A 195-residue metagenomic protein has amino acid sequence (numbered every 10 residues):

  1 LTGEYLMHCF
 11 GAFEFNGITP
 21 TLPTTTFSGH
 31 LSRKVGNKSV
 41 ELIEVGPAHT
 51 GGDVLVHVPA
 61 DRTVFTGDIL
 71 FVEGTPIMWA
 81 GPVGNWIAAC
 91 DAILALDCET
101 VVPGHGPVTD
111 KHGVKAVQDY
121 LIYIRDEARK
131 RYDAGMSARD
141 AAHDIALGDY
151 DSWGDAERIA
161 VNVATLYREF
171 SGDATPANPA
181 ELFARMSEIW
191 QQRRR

Functional and structural regions predicted by a protein language model:
L1-V45, A60, C90, D97: Metallo-beta-lactamase
G3, M7, V83, I87-C90 (+5 more regions): Extracytoplasmic/secreted envelope proteins and their assembly/folding machinery, especially bacterial periplasmic
G11-T19, P23, V102-G106, I159-N178: Short flexible/disordered coil segments
P23, G29, F71-G74, D149: Glycine-rich, flexible loop/turn motifs
T26, L31-K34, K38, I43-V45 (+2 more regions): Charge-patterned, long linear interaction tracts outside catalytic cores
S32, S39-K130: Metallo-beta-lactamase
D91-C98, I122, D126-M136, H143-Y150 (+1 more regions): Sec-exported extracytoplasmic/periplasmic mature domains
M136-R195: C-terminal regulatory/interaction regions
